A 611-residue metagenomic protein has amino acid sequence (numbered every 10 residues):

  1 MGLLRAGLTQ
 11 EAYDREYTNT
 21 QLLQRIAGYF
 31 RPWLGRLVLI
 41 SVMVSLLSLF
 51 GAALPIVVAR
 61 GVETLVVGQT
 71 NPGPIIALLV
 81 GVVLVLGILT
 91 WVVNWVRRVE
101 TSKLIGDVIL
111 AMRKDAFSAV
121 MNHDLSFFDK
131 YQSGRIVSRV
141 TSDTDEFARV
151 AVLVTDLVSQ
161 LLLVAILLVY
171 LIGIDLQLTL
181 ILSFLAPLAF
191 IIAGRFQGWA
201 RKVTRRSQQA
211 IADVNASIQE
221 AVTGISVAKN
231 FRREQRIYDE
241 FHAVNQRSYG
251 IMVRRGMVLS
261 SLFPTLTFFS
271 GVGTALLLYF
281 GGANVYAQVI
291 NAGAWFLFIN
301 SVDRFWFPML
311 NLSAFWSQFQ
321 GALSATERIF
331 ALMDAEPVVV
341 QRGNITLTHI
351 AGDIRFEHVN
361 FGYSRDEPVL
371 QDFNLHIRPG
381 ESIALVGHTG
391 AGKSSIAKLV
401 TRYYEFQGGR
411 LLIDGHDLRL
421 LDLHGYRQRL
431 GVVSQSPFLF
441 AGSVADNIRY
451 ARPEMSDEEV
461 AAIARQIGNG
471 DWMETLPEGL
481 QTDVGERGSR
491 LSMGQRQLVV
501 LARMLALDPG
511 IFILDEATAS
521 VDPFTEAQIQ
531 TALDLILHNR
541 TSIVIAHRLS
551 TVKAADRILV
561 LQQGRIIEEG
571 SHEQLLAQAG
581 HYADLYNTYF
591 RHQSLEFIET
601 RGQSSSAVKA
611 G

Functional and structural regions predicted by a protein language model:
M1-G51, V66-L79, V96-T101, I105 (+9 more regions): Membrane-integrated ABC transporters
L4-D14, G106, K114-S138, S142-T144 (+6 more regions): Short intracellular "coupling" helices and adjacent cytoplasmic loop segments at the cytosolic face of multi-pass
A27, R31-L34, L125-S126, S142-A151 (+7 more regions): An intracellular "coupling" helix at the cytosolic face of ABC transporter transmembrane type-1 domains
R31, V42, L54, V93 (+4 more regions): Hydrophobic alpha-helical transmembrane segments of ABC transporter permease domains
L37-V93, I172-Q177, A275, Y279 (+1 more regions): Transmembrane helix-loop-helix hairpins at lipid-water interfaces of multipass membrane proteins, especially the type-1
L79-N94, A186-I191, L259-G273, A292-S317: Hydrophobic alpha-helical segments in the permease module
A210, R233, M257, R304-L332: Cytosolic ends of transmembrane helices, especially the final helix of ABC transmembrane type-1 domains
Q341-R342, L347-G611: ABC-type nucleotide-binding domain
